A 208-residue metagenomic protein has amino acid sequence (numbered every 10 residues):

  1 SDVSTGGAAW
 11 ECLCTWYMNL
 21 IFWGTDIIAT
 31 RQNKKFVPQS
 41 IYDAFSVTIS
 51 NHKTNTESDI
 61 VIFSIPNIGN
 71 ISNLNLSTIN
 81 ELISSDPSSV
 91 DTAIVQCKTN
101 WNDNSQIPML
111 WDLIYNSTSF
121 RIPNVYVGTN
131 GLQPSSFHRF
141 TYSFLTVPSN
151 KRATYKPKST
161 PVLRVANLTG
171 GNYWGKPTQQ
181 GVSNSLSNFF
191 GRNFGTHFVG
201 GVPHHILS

Functional and structural regions predicted by a protein language model:
S1-T48: Interdomain/boundary linker segments immediately adjacent to catalytic/signaling cores
G6-E11, K53-I60, D103-M109: Phosphate/oxyanion-binding active-site loops and adjacent basic polyanion-contact surfaces
G7-N19, S58-S64, I94-Q96: Short, hydrophobic, well-ordered secondary-structure elements
W23, I65, N100: Residue-level marker of positions within ordered structural domains that often coincide with functionally constrained
T25, D43, T56-D59, V90-D91 (+1 more regions): Generic structural motif recognizing short loop/turn segments at the entrances and edges of beta-strands
T30-D86: Active-site metal-binding core of divalent-cation-utilizing nuclease and nuclease-like domains
E81-H205: Acidic, metal/cofactor-coordinating or nucleic-acid-engaging core segments within structured domains
